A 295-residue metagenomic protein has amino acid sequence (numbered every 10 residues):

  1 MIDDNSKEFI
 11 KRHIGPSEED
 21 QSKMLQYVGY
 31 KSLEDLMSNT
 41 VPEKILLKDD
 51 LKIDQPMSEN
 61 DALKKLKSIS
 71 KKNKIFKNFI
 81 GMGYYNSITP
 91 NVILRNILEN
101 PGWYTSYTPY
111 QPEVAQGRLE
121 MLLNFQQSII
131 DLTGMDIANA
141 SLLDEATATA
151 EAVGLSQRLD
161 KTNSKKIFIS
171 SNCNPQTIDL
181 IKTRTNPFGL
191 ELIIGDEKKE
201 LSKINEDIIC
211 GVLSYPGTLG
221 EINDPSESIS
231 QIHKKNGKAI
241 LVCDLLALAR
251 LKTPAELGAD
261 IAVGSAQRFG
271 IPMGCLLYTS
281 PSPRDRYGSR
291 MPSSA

Functional and structural regions predicted by a protein language model:
M1-P16: Charged, compositionally biased N-terminal leader segments and the immediate start of the first structured element
P16, N39-N124, I130: N-terminal entrance/gating region of PLP-dependent enzymes' catalytic architecture
L36, A255-P272: Conserved active-site segment immediately N-terminal to the catalytic lysine that forms the internal aldimine
I88-G102, S106-S202, E206-D207: PLP-dependent aspartate aminotransferase-fold enzymes
N174-P175, A247-A249, R268-M273: Short gly/pro/ser/thr-enriched loop/turn and capping motifs at secondary-structure boundaries
P216-K235, L246-T253: Active-site core of PLP-dependent enzymes with the aminotransferase class I/II
Y278-D285: Conserved small/polar residues in nucleotide/adenosyl-binding loops
